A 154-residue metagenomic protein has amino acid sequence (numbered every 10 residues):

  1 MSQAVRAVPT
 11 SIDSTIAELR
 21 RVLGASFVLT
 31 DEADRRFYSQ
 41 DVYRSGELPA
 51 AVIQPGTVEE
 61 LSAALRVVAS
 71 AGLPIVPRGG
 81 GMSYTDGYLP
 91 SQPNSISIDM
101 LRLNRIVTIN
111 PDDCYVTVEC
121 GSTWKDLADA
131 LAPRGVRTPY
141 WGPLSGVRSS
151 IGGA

Functional and structural regions predicted by a protein language model:
M1-V42, V67-I75, G80: N-terminal accessory segments
S2-V5, V42-Q54, D113-C114: Short, basic, glycine/proline-bearing loop/turn elements
A7, E47, I53, G72-I75 (+1 more regions): Selective for proline/serine-rich intrinsically disordered segments in cytosolic/nuclear regulatory regions
Q40-D41, G46, G87, S91: Generic signature of intrinsically disordered, low-complexity segments enriched in small/polar residues
V58-A154: FAD-binding glycine-rich core of flavoenzymes that anchor FAD
